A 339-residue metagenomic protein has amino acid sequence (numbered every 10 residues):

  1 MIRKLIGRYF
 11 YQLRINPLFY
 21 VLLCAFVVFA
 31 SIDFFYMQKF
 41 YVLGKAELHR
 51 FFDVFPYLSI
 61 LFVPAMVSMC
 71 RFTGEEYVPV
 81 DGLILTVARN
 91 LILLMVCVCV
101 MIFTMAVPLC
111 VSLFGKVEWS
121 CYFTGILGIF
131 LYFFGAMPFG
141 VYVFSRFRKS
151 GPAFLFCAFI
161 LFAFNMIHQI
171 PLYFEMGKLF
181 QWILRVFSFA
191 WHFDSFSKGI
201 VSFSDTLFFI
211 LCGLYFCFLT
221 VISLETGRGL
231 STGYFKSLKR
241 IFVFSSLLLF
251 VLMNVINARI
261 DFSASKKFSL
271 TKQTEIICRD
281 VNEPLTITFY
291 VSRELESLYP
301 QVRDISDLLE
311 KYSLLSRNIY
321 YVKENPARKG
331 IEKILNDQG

Functional and structural regions predicted by a protein language model:
M1-G74, L207, C217-T232: Hydrophobic alpha-helical transmembrane segments
P17-F19, L23-V28, V96, V100-M101 (+1 more regions): Hydrophobic alpha-helical membrane-insertion segments
V28-F35, V107, I160-I170, L248-M253: Aromatic-anchored segments of alpha-helical transmembrane domains
D33-Q38, V42-V63, V67, R89-A153: Secretory targeting signals
M37-H49, A153, F159-R228: Terminal transmembrane helical anchor/hairpin motif
M69-M95: Helix-loop-helix units of permease transmembrane domains in multi-pass membrane transporters, especially ABC
S231-A258: Internal/C-terminal transmembrane anchor helices
V255-G339: Juxtamembrane extramembrane loops of integral membrane proteins
